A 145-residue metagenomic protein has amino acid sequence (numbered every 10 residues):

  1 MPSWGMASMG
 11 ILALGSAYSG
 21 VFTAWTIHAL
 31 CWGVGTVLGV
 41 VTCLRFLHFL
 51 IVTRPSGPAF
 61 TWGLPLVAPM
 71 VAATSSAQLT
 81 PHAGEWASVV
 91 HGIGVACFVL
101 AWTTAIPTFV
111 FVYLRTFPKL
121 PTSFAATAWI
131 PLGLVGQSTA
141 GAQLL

Functional and structural regions predicted by a protein language model:
M1-S16, W32-G35, L50-Q78, G94 (+2 more regions): Juxtamembrane helix-loop boundaries in multi-pass membrane proteins
Y18-I27, S76-I93, Q143-L145: Helix-coil boundary and interhelical linker segments in multi-pass alpha-helical membrane proteins
G20-T23, F46-T53, P81, V112-K119 (+1 more regions): Perimembrane helix-loop junctions in membrane proteins
T26-V40, H91-A105: Structural signature of hydrophobic alpha-helical transmembrane segments
V40, I106-R115, A128-V135, G141-L144: Predominantly late transmembrane helices and immediately cytosolic-facing juxtamembrane segments
F49, Q78-S88, W102-R115: Secondary-structure boundary elements
